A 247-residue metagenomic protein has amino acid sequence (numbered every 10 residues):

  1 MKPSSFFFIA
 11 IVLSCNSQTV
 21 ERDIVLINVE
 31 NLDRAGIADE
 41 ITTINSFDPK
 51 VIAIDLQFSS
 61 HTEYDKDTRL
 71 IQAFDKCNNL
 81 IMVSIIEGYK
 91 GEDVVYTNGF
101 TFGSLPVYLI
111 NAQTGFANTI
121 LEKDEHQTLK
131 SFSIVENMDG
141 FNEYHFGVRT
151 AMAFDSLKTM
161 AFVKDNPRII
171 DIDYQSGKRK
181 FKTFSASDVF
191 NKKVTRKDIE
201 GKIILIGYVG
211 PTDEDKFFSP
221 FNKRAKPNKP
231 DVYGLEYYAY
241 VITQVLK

Functional and structural regions predicted by a protein language model:
S5, S60-H61, L109-I110, K182-A186: A short linear-motif detector with a strong N-terminal bias
S5-S14: Bacterial N-terminal signal peptides
C15-D165, I199-K247: Non-transmembrane functional regions of envelope-associated proteins
M160-R196: Functional beta-strand-loop-alpha-helix junction segments that form "active/interaction loops" within catalytic
